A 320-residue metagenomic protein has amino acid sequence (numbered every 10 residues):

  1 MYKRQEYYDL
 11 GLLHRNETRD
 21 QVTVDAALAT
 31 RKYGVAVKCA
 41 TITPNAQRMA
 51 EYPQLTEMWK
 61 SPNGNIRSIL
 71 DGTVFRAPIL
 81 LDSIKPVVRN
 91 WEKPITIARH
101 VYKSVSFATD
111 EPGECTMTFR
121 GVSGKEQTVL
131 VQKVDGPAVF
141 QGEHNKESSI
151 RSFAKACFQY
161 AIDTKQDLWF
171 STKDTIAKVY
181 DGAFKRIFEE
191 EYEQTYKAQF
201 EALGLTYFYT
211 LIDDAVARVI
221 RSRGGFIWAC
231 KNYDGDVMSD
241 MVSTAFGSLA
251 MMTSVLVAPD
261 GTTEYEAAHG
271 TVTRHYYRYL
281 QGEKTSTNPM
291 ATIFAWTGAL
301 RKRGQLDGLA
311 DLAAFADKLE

Functional and structural regions predicted by a protein language model:
K3, F119-T210: Glycine-rich phosphate/diphosphate-binding loop of Rossmann-like nucleotide-binding domains
K3, R31-V35, I84-K85, N90-P94 (+7 more regions): Short coil/turn connectors at secondary-structure junctions
R4-L13: A short beta-strand-loop structural module common to alpha/beta enzyme folds
L12-H14, V219-K318: Glycine-rich phosphate/nucleotide-binding loop
L13-E126, Y233, V237: N-terminal glycine-rich phosphate/adenylate-binding segment common to multiple enzyme folds
R15-D20, V24-L28, Y196-G225: A structured beta-alpha segment of the ubiquitous adenosine-cofactor-binding alpha/beta core
Q21, D25, E57, S61 (+10 more regions): Conserved active-site and cofactor/substrate-binding residues in soluble primary-metabolism enzymes
